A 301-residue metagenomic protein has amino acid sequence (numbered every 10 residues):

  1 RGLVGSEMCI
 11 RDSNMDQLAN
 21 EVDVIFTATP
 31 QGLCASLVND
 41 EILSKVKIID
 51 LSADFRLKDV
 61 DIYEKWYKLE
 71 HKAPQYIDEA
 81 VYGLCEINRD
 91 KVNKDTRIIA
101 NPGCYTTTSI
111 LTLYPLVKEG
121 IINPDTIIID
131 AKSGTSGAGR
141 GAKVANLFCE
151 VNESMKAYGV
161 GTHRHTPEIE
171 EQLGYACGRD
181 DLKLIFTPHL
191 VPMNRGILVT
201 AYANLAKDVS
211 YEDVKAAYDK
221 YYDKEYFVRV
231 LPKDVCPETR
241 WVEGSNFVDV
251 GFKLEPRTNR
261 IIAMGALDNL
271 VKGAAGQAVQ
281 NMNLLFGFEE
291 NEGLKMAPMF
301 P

Functional and structural regions predicted by a protein language model:
L3-C9: Short, small-residue-biased leader/transition segments that mark boundaries at the very start of proteins
I10-E21: Short acidic low-complexity segments
N20, A28, V92, T107-D234 (+1 more regions): Active-site-lining helix/loop region of Rossmann-like oxidoreductase modules
V24-T27, I49, A100: N-terminal Rossmann-like NAD(P) cofactor-binding module of classical short-chain dehydrogenase/reductase
L33-L51: Rossmann-fold NAD(P) dinucleotide-binding segment
L43-K47, T96, P124: A short helix->loop->beta-strand "cap" motif at the edges of active sites that frequently abuts
L51-V92: Rossmann-fold NAD(P)-binding glycine/threonine-rich loop
Y202-P301: C-terminal active-site/capping subdomain that shapes the small-molecule cofactor and substrate pocket of enzyme
